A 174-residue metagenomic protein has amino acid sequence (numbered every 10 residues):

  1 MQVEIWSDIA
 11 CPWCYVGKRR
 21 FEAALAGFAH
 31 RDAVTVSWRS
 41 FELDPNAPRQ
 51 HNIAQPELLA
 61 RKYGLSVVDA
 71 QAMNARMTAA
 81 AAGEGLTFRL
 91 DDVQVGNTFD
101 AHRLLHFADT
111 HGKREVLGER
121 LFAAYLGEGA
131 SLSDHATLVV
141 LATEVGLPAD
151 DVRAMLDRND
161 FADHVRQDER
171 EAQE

Functional and structural regions predicted by a protein language model:
V3-H30, V34, W38, L105-E174: C-terminal cap of thioredoxin/glutaredoxin-like
R19-E128: Structural alpha/beta surface segment adjacent to cysteine/selenocysteine redox centers across thiol/disulfide enzymes
